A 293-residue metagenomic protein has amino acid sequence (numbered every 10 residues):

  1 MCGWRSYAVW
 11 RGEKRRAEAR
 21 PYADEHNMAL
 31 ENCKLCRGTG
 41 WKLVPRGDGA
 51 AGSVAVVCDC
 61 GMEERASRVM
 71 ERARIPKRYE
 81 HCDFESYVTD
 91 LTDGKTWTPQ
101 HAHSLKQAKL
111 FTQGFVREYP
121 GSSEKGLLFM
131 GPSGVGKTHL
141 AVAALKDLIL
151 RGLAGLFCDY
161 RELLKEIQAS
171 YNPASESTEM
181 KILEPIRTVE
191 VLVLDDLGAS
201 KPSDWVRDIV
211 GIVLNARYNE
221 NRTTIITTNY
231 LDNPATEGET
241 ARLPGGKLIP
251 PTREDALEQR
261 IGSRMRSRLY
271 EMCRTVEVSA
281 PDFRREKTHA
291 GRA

Functional and structural regions predicted by a protein language model:
N32-R78: Interdomain "pre-motor" coupling segment immediately N-terminal to P-loop NTPase/helicase cores
T89-G126: Pre-Walker A (pre-P-loop) alpha-helix and adjacent loop at the N terminus of AAA/AAA+ ATPase modules, a conserved
T96-Q100, S104, I149-T188: Short glycine-rich substrate-engagement loop in P-loop NTPases that contacts/grips substrate
E124-L140: Walker A/P-loop nucleotide-binding motif
H139-L153: P-loop NTPase Walker A phosphate-binding motif
L153-A154, T188-V191, E220-I226: Loop/turn-to-beta-strand initiation segments
K165, S170, A199-A293: Replace "adjacent to P-loop NTPase cores in ATP/GTP-dependent enzymes" with "adjacent to NTP-binding cores
